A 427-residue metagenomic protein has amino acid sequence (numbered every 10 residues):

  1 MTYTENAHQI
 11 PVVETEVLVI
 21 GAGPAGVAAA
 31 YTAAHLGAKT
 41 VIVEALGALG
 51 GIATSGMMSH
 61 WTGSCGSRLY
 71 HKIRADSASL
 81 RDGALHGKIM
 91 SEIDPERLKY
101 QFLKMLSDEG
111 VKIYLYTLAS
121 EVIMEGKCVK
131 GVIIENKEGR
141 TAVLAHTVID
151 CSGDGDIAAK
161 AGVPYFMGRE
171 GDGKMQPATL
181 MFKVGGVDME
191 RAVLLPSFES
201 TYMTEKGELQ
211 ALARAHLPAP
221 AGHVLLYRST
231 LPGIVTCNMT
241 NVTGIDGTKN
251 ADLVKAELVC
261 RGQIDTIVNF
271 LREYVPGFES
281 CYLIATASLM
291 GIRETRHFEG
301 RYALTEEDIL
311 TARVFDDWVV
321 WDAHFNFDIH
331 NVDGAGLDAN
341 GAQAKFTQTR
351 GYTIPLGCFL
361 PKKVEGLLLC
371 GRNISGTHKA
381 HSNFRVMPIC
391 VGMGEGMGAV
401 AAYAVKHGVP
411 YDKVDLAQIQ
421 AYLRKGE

Functional and structural regions predicted by a protein language model:
M1-V17: Extreme N-terminal leader/targeting segments of oxidoreductases
N6, T32, A38-K39, E44-C128 (+2 more regions): Conserved N-terminal/central alpha/beta ligand/cofactor-binding core
A7, I52, I73, E135-N136 (+3 more regions): Flavin (FAD/FMN)-binding glycine-rich loop and adjacent Rossmann-like elements that form
V12-T15, A25-A29, T54, E138-T141: Ligand-binding pocket scaffold of soluble enzyme catalytic domains
E14-E16, L36-K39, E109-K112, T141 (+2 more regions): Loop/turn elements at helix/coil->beta-strand transitions in domains of secreted/extracellular proteins
V17-T40: N-terminal Rossmann-like FAD-binding beta1-loop-alpha1 element of flavoenzymes
G21-P24, L49, H60-W61, I89-I93 (+2 more regions): Alpha-helix capping and helix-loop boundary segments enriched in small/acidic/polar residues
P24, E92-R97, L258-R261: Soluble non-cytosolic domains of exported or imported proteins
